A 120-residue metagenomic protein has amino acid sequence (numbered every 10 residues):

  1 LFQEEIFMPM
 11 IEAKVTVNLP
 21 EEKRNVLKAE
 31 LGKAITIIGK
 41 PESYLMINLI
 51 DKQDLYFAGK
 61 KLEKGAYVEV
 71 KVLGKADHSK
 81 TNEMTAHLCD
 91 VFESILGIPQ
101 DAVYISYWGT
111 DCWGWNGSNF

Functional and structural regions predicted by a protein language model:
L1-F7: Short, Lys/Arg-enriched N-terminal segments with co-localized hydrophobic residues within the first ~10-30 amino acids
M8-F120: Interaction-mediating elements
